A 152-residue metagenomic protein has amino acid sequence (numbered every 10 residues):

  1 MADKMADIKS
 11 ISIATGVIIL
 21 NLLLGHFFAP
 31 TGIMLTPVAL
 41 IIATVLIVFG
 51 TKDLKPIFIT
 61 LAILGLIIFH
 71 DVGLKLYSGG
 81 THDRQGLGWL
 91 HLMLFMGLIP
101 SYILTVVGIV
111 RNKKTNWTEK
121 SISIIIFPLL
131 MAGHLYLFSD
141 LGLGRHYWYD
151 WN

Functional and structural regions predicted by a protein language model:
M1-K4, T15-A29, G50-F58, H82-G86: Short juxtamembrane and helix-loop transition motifs at transmembrane-helix boundaries in membrane proteins
A6-L22, I59-I67, F127-L130: Alpha-helical transmembrane segments
N21-F28, D71-D83, L137-R145: Juxtamembrane "helix-exit" motif on the non-cytosolic side of transmembrane helices
L22, A29-A43, G86-S101: Alpha-helical transmembrane segments of polytopic membrane proteins
F27-A39, K55-I59, T118-K120: Short, aromatic-rich membrane-interface segments at the entry and exit of alpha-helical transmembrane domains
P37-L61, F69-K75, L104-G108: Canonical alpha-helical transmembrane segments
D71-I109: Short alpha-helical packing/oligomerization segments
S101-N152: C-terminal membrane-adjacent module
